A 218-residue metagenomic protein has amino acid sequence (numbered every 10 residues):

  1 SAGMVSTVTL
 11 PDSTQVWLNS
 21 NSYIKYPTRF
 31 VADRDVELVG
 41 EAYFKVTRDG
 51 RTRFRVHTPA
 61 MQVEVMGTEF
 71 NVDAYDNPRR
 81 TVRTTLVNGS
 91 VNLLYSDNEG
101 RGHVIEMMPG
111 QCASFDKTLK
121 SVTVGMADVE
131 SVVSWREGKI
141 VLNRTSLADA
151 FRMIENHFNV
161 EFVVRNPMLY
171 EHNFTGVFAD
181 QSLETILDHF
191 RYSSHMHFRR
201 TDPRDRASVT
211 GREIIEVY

Functional and structural regions predicted by a protein language model:
S1-Y218: A residue-level detector for the "anchor" residue at the start of short, highly conserved motifs
